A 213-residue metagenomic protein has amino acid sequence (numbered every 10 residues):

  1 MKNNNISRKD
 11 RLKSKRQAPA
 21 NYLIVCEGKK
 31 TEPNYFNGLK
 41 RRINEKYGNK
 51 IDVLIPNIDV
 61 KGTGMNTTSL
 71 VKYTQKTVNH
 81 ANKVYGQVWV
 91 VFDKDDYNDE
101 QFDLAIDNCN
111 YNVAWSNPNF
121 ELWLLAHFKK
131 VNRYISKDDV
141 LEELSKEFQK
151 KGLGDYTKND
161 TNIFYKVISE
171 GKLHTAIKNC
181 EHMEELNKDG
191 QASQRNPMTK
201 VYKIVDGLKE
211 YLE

Functional and structural regions predicted by a protein language model:
K2-N4, R8-Y22, N37-V60, T77-E213: C-terminal accessory helical subdomains adjacent to catalytic cores in phosphodiester- and nucleotide-handling enzymes
Y22-P33: Catalytic nucleophile-elbow at a beta strand-turn-alpha helix junction centered on a G-D-S/GDSL motif, marking
T31-E32, T63-V71, P197-K200: Phosphate/oxyanion-binding active-site loops and adjacent basic polyanion-contact surfaces
